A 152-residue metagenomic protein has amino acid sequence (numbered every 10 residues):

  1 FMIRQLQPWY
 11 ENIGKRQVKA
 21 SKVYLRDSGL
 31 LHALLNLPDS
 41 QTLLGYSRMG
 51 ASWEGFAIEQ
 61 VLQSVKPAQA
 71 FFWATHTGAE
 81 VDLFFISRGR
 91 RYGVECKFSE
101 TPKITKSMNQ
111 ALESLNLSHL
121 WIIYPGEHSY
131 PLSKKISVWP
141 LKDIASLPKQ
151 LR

Functional and structural regions predicted by a protein language model:
F1-R88: Accessory nucleic acid-recognition modules appended to NTPase machines
L35, D82, T105, L132-S133 (+1 more regions): Short glycine-/acidic-enriched loop or helix-start segments at secondary-structure transitions that form or flank
Q63, Q110-S118: Arginine/glycine-rich "motif VI" loop of SF2 helicases in the C-terminal RecA-like domain
Q69, H119, K135-S137: Conserved beta-strand segments of alpha/beta enzyme cores
R91-E100: Active-site ExK catalytic segment of metal-dependent nucleases
E100-N109: Active-site-adjacent loop/helix micro-motif of nuclease/hydrolase catalytic cores
S118-Y124: Short, hydrophobic beta-strand segments that form beta-sheet elements in well-ordered domains
G126-R152: Domain-level recognition of nuclease-like catalytic cores that cleave nucleotide substrates
